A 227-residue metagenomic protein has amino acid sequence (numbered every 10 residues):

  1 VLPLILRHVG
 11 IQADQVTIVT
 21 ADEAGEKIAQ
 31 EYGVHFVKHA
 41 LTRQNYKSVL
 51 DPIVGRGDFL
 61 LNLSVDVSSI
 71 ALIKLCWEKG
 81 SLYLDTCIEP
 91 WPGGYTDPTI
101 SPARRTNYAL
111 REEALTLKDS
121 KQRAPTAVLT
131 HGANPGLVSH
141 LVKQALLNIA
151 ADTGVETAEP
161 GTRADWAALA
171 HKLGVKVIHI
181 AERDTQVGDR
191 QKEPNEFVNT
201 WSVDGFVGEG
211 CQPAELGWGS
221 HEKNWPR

Functional and structural regions predicted by a protein language model:
V1-P3, V142: Glycine-rich adenosine-cofactor-binding loop
G10-Q30: NAD(P)-binding Rossmann-fold cofactor-contacting core
Q30-Q44: Rossmann-fold cofactor-recognition segment
Y32-H35, I53-F59: Short acidic/histidine-rich motifs immediately flanking catalytic phosphotransfer sites in two-component signaling
L41-G55, S68: Conserved Rossmann-fold cofactor-binding substructure of NAD(P)-dependent oxidoreductases
G57-L61, Y83-D85: N-terminal Rossmann-like NAD(P) cofactor-binding module of classical short-chain dehydrogenase/reductase
V67-S81, T86-P125: Rossmann-fold NAD(P)-binding glycine/threonine-rich loop
A109-R227: Rossmann-like dinucleotide-binding core of oxidoreductases
